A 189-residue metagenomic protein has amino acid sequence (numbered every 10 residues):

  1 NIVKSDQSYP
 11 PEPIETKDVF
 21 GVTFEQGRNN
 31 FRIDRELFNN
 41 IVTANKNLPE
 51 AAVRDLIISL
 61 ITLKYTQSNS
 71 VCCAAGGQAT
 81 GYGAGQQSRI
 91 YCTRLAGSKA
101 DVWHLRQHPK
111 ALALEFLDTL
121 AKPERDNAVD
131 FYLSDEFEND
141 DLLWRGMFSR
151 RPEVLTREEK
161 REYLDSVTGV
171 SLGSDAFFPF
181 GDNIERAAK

Functional and structural regions predicted by a protein language model:
N1-K189: ATP-dependent carboxylate/acyl-activation modules
